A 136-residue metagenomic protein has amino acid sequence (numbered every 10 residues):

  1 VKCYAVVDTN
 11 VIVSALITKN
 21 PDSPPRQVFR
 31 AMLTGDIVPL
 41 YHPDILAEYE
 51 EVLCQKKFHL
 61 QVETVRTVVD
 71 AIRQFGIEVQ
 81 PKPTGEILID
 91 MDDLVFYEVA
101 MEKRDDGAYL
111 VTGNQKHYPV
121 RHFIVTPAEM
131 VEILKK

Functional and structural regions predicted by a protein language model:
V1-C3: Intrinsically disordered, low-complexity and often Lys/Arg-enriched segments
V6-V7, K19, P24-C54: PIN/NYN-family metal-dependent endoribonuclease catalytic core
V11-I12, I45, F96, K116-H117: Alpha-helix capping/helix-boundary segments
P43-L46, T64-L88: Acidic catalytic patch
F58-H59: Membrane interface segments of multi-pass transport proteins and intramembrane proteases
E86-D92, K116: Acidic, metal-coordinating catalytic cores used for nucleic-acid/nucleotide bond scission and strand-transfer chemistry
D90-Y109: Acidic, metal-associated active-site segment
D105-K136: Acidic, PIN/NYN-like endoribonuclease modules and their adjacent C-terminal/linker elements
